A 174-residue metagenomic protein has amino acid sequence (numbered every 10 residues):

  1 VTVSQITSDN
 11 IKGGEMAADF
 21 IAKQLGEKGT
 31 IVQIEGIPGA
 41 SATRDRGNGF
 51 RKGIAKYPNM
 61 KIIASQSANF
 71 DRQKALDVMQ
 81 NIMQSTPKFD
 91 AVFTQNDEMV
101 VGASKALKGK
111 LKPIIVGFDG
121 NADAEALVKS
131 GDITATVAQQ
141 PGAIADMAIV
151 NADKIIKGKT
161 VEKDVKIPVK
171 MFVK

Functional and structural regions predicted by a protein language model:
V1, D123-I133: Glycine-rich, charge-decorated loop segments at or immediately adjacent to ligand/cofactor-binding or catalytic sites
V1-K12, M16, I37, S41 (+6 more regions): Residues at secondary-structure transition points
Q5-T7, T30-I34, I63-A64, D90-T94 (+2 more regions): Structural recognition of the beta-strand scaffold that forms the well-ordered cores of secreted hydrolase catalytic
I6-I31, K74-L76, N121-A124, Q139-K157: Hydrophobic alpha-helical segments within soluble ligand-binding/sensing domains
G13-A17, S41-M60, K74, V78 (+3 more regions): Short, solvent-exposed amphipathic alpha-helices that sit in or adjacent to ligand/effector-binding or catalytic
D19-G26, R51-N59, Q80-K88, D97 (+4 more regions): Sec-exported extracytoplasmic/periplasmic mature domains
I34, P38-A42, G53-I54, Q140-K174: Hinge/cleft segment of the Venus flytrap/periplasmic-binding protein
F50, A64, A68-L127: Hydrophobic alpha-helical
